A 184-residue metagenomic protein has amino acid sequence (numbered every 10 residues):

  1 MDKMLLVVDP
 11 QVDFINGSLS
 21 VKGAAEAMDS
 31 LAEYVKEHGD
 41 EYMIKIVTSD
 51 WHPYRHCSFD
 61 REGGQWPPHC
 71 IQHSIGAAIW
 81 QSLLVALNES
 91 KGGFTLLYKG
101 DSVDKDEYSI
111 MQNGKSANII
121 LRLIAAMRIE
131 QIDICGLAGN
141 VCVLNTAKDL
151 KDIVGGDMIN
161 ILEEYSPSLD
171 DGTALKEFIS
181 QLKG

Functional and structural regions predicted by a protein language model:
D2-L6, Q11-D13, A24-Y42, P53-R55 (+2 more regions): Active-site-adjacent betaalpha module
N16-S18: Conserved ATPase-coupling elements of RecA-like P-loop NTPase cores
V21: Active-site rim/loop-helix segments in enzyme catalytic domains that contact anionic ligands
D50: Conserved H-loop
